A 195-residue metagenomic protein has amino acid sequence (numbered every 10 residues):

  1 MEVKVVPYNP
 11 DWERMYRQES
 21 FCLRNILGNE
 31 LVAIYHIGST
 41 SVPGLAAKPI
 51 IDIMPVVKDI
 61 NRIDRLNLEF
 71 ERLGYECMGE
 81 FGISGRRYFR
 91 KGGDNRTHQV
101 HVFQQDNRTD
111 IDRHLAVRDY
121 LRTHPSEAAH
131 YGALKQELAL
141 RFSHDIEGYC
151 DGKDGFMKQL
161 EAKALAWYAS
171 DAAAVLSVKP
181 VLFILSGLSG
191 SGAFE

Functional and structural regions predicted by a protein language model:
M1, P49-I53, R96-H98, V117 (+1 more regions): Short amphipathic alpha-helical segments
M1-Y35, K158, S186: Helical scaffold of the NTase/Pol beta-like nucleotidyltransferase catalytic core
K4-N9, P55, A116-L121: Short histidine-centered catalytic/ligand-binding loop motif
L23-D64, V181: Active-site nucleotide-donor binding segment shared across nucleotidyl transfer reactions
R65-L73: Short amphipathic alpha-helices in soluble, non-transmembrane regions that often serve as interface/regulatory elements
Y75-T109: Conserved catalytic core of two-metal-ion nucleotidyltransferases
R108-L176: Catalytic cores of NTP-dependent nucleotidyl/adenyl transfer enzymes across multiple folds
Y168-E195: Glycine-rich phosphate-binding loop of ATP-dependent small-molecule kinases
